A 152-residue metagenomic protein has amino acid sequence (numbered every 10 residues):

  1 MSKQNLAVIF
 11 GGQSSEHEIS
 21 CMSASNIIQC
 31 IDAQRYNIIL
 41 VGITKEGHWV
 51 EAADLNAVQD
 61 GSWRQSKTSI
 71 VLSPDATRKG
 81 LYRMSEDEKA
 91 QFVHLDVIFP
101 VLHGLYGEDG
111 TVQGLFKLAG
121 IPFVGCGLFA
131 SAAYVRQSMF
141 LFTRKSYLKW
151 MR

Functional and structural regions predicted by a protein language model:
M1-L148: ATP-binding N-terminal substructure of ATP-dependent carboxylate-amine bond-forming enzymes
W150-R152: Phosphate/pyrophosphate-binding betaalpha-module
